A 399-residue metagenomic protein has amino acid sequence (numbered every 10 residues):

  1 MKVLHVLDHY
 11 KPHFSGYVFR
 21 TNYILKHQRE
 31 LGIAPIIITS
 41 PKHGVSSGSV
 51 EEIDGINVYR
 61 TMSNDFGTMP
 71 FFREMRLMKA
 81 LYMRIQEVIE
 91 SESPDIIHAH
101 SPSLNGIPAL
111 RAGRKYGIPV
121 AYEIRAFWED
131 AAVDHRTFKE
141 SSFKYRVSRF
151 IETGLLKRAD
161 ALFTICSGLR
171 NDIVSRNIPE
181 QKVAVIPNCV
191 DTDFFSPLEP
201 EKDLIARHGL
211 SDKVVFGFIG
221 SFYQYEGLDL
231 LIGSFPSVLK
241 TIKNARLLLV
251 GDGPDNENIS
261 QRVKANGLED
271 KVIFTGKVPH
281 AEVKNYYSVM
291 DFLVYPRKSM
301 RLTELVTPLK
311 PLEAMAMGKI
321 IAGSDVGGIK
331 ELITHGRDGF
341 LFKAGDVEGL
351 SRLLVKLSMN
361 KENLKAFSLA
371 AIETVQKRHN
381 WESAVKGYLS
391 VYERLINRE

Functional and structural regions predicted by a protein language model:
M1-N64: N-terminal subdomain of nucleotide-sugar transferases
L4-V6, L210-F235, L248: Conserved donor-binding/catalytic core segment of Leloir-type glycosyltransferases
S49-V50, S196-L210: A short helix/loop element that forms part of the nucleotide-sugar donor recognition site in Leloir-type
G168, C189: Carbohydrate-associated surface elements
V250, E257-K284: Nucleotide-activated donor-binding/catalytic signature segment of Leloir-type glycosyltransferases, i.e., the conserved
Y295, E313-A316, I320-G323: Short hydrophobic beta-strand element within catalytic cores of glycosyltransferases and related nucleotide-activated
H335-G336, F340-V347, K356-K361: Conserved acidic donor-binding segment of nucleotide-sugar-dependent glycosyltransferases
G349, K356, N363-R378, G387-S390: A short, well-ordered alpha-helix in the C-terminal region of glycosyltransferases
